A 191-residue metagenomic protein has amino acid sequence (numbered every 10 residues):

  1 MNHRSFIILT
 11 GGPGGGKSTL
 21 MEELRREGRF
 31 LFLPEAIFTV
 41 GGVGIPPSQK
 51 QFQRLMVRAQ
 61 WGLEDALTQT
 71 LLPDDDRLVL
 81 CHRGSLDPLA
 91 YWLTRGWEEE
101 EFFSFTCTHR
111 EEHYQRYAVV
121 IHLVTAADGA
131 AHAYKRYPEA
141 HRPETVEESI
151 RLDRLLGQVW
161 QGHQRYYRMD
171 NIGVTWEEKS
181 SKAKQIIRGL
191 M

Functional and structural regions predicted by a protein language model:
M1-F6: Phosphate-binding P-loop
L9: Hydrophobic anchor at the beta1->P-loop junction of P-loop NTPases
G12: P-loop (Walker A) phosphate-binding loop of NTP-binding proteins
K17: Conserved lysine of the Walker
E22-D65: Conserved substrate/cofactor phosphate-moiety recognition/catalytic segment in nucleotide-dependent phosphotransferases
R54-Q115: Glycine-rich phosphate-binding loop used to anchor ATP phosphates in small-molecule kinases, encompassing both
G96-Q161, N171-E177, K182: A glycine- and Lys/Arg-enriched "phosphate-lid" helix/loop adjacent to the NTP-binding pocket of small-molecule kinases
